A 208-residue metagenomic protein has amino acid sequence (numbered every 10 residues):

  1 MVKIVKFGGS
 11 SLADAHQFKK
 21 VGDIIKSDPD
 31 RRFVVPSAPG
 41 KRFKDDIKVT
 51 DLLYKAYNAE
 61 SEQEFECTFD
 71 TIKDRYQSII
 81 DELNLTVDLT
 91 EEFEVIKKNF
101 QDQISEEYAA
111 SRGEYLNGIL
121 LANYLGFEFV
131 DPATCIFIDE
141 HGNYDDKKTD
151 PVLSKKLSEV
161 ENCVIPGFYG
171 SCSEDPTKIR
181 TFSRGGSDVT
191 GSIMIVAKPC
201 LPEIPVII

Functional and structural regions predicted by a protein language model:
M1-I208: Nucleotide/pyrophosphate-binding catalytic subdomain
